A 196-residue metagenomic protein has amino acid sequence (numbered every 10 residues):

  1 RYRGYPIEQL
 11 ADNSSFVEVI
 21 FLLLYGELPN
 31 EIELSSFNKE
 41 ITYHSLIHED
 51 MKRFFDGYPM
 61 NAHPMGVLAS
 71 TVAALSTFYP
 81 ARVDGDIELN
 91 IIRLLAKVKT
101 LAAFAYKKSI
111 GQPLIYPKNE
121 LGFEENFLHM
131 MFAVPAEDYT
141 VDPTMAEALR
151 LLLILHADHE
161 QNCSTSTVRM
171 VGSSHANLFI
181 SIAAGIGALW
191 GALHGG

Functional and structural regions predicted by a protein language model:
R1-G196: Hydrophobic alpha-helical bundle cores within soluble ligand-binding/oligomerization subdomains
